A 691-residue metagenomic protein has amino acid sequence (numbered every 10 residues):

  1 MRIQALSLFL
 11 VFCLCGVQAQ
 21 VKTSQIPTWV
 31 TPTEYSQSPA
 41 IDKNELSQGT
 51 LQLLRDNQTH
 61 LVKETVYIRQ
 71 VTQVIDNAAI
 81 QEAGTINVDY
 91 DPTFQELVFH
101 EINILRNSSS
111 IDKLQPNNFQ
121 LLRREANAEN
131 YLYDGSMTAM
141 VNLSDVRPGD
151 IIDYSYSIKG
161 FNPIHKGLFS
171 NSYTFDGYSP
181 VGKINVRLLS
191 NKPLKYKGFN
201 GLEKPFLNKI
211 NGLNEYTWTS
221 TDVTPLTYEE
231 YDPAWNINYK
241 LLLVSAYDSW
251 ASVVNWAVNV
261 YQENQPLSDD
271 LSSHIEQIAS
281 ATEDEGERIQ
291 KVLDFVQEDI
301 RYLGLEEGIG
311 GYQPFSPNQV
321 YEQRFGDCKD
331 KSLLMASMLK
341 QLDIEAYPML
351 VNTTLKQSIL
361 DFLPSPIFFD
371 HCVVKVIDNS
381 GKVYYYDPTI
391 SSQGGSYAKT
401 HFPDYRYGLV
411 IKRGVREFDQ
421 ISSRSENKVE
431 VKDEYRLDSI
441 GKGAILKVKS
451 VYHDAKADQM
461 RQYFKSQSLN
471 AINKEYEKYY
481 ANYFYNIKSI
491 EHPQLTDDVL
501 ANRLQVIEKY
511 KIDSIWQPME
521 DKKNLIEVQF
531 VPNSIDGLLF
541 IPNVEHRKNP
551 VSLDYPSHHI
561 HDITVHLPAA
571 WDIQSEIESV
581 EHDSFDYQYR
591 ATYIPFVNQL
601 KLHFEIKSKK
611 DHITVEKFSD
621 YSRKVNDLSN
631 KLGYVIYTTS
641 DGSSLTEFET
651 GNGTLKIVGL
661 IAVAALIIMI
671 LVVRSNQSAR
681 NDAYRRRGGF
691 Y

Functional and structural regions predicted by a protein language model:
M1-L6: Bacterial N-terminal signal peptides that target proteins for export
S7-C15: Bacterial N-terminal signal peptides
L8, Q37-P39, A679: Compositionally biased regions
L14-C15, S47, R686-R687: Intrinsically disordered, low-complexity segments enriched in small/polar residues
Q20-I670: A sensor for short, sequence-defined functional sites
I670-A679: Cytosolic-side junction of a single-pass transmembrane alpha-helix
A679-Y691: Cytoplasmic C-terminal tails of single-pass
